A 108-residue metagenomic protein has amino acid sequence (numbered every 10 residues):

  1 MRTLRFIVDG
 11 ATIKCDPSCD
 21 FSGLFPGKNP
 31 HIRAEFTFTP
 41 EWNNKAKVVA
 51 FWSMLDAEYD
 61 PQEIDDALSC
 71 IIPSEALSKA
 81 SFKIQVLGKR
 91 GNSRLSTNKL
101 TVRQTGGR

Functional and structural regions predicted by a protein language model:
M1-R108: N-terminal assembly/attachment segments of tailed bacteriophage virion structural proteins
